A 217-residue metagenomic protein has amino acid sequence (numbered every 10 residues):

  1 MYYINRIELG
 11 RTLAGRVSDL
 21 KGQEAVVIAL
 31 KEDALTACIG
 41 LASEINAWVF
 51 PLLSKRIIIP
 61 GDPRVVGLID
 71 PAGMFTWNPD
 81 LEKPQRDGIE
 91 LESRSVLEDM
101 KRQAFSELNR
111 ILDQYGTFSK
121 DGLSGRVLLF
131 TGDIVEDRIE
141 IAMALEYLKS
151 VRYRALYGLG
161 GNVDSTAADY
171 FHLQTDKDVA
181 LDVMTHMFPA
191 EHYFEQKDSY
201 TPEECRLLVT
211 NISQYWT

Functional and structural regions predicted by a protein language model:
M1-T217: PRPP-associated nucleotide enzymes
